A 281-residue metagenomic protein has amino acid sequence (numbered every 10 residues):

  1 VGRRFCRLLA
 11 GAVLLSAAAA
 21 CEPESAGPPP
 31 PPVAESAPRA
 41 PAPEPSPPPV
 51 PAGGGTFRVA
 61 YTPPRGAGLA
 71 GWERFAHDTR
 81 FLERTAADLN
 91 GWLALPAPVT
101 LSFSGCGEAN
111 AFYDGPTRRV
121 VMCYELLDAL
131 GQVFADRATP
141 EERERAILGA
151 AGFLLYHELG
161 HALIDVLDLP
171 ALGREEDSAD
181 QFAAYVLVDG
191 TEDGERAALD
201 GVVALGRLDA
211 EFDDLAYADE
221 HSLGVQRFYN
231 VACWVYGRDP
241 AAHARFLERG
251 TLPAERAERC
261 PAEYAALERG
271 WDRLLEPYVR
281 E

Functional and structural regions predicted by a protein language model:
V1-A10: Bacterial N-terminal signal peptides that target proteins for export
C21-V121, L126-D136, R259, R269-E281: A metal-dependent hydrolase signature that marks the N-terminal structural subdomain at the beginning of catalytic folds
P49-T62, G66, Y217-E281: Pan-zinc metallopeptidase signature
N90-A94, G160-D168, A184-E192, Y236: Sec-exported extracytoplasmic/periplasmic mature domains
M122, G149, F153-D168, E176-A184: Active-site recognition of the HExxH zinc-binding catalytic motif
V133-L154, L167-G173: Short pre-active-site segment immediately N-terminal to the catalytic Zn-binding motif
R174-F212: Post-HExxH zinc-binding segment in Zn-dependent metallohydrolases
